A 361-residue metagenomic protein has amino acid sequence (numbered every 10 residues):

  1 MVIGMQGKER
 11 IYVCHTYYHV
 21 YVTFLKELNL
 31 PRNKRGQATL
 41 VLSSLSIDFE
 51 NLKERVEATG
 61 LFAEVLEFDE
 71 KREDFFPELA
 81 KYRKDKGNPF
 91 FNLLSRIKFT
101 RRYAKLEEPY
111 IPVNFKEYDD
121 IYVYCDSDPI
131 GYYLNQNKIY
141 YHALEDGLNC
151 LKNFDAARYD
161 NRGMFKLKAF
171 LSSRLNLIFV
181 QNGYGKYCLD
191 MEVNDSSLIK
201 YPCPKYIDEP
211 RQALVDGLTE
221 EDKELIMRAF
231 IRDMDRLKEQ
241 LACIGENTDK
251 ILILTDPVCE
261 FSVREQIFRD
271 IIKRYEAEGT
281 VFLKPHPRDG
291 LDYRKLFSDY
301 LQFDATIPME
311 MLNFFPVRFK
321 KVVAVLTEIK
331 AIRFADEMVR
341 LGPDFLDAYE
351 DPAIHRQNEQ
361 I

Functional and structural regions predicted by a protein language model:
M1-M5, L28, Y110-N114, R236-N247 (+1 more regions): Short boundary motifs at domain starts and secondary-structure transition points
Q6-H15, T39-L42, K116-C125, C243-D256 (+2 more regions): Short hydrophobic beta-strand segments
V13-I178, F314, V325-A331: Active-site and donor-binding regions of nucleotide-sugar-utilizing enzymes
S46-E54, I130-G131, L151-K152, E260-S262 (+2 more regions): Short, charged/polar "capping" segments at the starts of alpha-helices and the immediately preceding loops
V65-D69, Y300-I307, L341, R356-I361: Short acidic-hydrophobic, aromatic-tinged amphipathic segments that line or gate anion-handling sites
N182-G185, L189-D270, L283-D289: Active-site donor-nucleotide binding/catalytic segment of nucleotide-sugar enzymes
T255, E276-A305: Catalytic donor nucleotide-activated moiety binding site of glycosyltransferases and closely related
M309-I354: A donor-sugar binding/catalytic signature common to diverse glycosyltransferases and related nucleotide-sugar
